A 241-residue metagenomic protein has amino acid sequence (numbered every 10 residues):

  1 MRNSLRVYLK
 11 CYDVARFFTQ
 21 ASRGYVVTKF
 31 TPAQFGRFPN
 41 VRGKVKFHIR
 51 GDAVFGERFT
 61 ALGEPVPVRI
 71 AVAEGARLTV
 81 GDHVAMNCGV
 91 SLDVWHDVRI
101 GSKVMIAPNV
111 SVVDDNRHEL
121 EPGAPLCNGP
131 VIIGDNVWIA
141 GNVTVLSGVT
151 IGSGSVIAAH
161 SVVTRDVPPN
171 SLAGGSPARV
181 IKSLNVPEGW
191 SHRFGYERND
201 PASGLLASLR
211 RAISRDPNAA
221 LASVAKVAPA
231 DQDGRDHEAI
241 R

Functional and structural regions predicted by a protein language model:
M1-V113, G134-D135, P169, A178-K182 (+1 more regions): Domain-scale signature associated with acetyltransferase and cell-envelope carbohydrate enzymes
D93-V94, N142-V156, S161-R165: Beta-rich strand-turn-strand
V110, R117-H118, S161-V162, P168: Flexible glycine-rich beta->alpha loop in the catalytic core of nucleotide-sugar glycosyltransferases
N116-R117, P122-A124, V149, S183-L184: Conserved catalytic-core motifs of eukaryotic protein kinase domains, centered on the activation segment
L126-N128: Short glycine-enriched, charge-decorated loop/helix-capping segments at active-site entrances that position
P130-V131, G148-V149, N170: A short, glycine- and basic residue-enriched loop/turn that sits immediately adjacent to a domain's principal
